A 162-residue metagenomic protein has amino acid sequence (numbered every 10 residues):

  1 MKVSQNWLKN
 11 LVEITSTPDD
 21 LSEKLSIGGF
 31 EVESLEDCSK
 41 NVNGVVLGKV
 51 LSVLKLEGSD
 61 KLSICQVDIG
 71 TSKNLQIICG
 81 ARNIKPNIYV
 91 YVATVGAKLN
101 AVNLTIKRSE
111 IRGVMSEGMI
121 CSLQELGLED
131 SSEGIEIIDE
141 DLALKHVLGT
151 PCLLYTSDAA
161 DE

Functional and structural regions predicted by a protein language model:
M1-S157: Phosphate-backbone binding interfaces of nucleic-acid-interacting proteins
D158-E162: A short, hydrophobic C-terminal helix/tail in secreted or cell-surface proteins
